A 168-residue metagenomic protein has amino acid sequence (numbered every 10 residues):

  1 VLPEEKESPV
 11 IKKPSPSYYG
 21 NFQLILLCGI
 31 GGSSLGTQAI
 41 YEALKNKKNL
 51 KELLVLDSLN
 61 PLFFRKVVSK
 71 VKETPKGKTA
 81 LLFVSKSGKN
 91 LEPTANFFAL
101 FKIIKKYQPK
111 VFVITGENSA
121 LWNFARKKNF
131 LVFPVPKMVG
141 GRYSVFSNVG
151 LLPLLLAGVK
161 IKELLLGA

Functional and structural regions predicted by a protein language model:
V1-Q23: Cofactor-/ligand-binding subdomain signature composed of acidic, glycine-rich, tryptophan-containing flexible loops
G20-A168: Glycine-rich phosphate-binding loops that contact phosphosugars or nucleotide phosphates
